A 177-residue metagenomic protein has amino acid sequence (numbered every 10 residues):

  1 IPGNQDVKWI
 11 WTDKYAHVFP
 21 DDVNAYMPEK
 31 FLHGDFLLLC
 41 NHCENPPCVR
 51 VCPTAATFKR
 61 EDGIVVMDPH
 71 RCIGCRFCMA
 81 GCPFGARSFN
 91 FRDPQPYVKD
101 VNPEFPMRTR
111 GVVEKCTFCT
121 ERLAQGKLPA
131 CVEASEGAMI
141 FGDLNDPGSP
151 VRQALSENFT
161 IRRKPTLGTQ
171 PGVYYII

Functional and structural regions predicted by a protein language model:
I1-I177: Non-ligating segments of multi-cofactor redox enzymes
